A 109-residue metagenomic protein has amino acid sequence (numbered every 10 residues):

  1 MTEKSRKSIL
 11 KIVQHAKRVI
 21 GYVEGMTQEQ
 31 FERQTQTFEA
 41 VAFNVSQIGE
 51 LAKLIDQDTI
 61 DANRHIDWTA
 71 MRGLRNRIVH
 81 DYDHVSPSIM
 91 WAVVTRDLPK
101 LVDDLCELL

Functional and structural regions predicted by a protein language model:
M1-L109: Solvent-exposed interaction patches of small proteins and small membrane subunits
